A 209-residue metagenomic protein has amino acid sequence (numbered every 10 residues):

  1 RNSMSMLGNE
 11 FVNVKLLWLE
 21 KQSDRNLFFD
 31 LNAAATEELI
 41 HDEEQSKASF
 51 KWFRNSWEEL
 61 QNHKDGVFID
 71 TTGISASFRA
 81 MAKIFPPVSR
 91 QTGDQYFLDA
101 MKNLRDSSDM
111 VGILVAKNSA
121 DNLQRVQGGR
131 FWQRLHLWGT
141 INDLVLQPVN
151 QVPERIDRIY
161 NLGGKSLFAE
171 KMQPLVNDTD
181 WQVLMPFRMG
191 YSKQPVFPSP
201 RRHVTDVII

Functional and structural regions predicted by a protein language model:
R1-I209: Acidic, surface-exposed loops and disordered segments
